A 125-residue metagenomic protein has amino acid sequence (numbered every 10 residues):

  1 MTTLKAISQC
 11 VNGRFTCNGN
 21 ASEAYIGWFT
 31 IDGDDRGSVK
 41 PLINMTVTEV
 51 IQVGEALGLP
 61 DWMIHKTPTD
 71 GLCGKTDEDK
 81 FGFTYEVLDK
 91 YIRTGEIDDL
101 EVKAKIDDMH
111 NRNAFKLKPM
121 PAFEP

Functional and structural regions predicted by a protein language model:
T2-P125: ATP/NTP-dependent adenylation/nucleotidyl-transfer catalytic domains that generate, transfer, or process NMP-activated
